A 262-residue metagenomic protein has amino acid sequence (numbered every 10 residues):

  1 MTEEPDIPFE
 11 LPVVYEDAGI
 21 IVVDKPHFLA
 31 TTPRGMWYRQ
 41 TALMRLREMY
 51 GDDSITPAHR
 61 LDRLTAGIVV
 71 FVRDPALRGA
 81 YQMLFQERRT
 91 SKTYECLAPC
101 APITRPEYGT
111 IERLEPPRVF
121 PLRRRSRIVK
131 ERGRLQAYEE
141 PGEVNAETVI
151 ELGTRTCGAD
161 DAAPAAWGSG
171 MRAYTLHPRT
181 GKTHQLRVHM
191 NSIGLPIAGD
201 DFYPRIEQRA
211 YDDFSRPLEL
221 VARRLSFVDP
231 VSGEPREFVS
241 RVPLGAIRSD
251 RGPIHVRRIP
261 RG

Functional and structural regions predicted by a protein language model:
M1-G262: RNA pseudouridine synthases
